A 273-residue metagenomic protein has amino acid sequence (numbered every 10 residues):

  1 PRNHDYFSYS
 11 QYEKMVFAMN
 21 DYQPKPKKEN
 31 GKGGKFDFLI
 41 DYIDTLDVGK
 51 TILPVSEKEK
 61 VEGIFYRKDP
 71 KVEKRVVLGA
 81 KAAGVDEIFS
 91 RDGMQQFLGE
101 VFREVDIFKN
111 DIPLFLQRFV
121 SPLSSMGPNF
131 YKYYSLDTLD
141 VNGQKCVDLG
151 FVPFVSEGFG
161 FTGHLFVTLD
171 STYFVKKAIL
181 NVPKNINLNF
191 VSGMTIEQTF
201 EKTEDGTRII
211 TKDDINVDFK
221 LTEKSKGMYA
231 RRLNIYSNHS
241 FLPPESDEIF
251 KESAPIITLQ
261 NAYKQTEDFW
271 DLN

Functional and structural regions predicted by a protein language model:
P1-D148, V152-G160, D218, T222-N273: Structured extracytoplasmic
Y6, N142-G150, F174-I179, T207-K212: Short, hydrophobic/aromatic-rich segments at coil-to-beta transitions
G150-V152, H164-Y173: Short conserved beta-strand segments at catalytic cores or DNA/RNA-binding microdomains of nucleic-acid binding
V152-F154, T168, N181, E201-T203 (+1 more regions): Solvent-exposed residues in well-ordered beta-strands and their adjoining turns, especially edge/terminal strands
E157-G158, T168-S171, I179-N185: Short helix-loop boundary/capping segments
G163-L169, T195-D205: Extended lipid/amphipathic-ligand handling interfaces
N187-M194: A short, polar/charged loop-to-alpha-helix boundary motif
K202-F219, K226-G227: Repeat-solenoid scaffold signature
